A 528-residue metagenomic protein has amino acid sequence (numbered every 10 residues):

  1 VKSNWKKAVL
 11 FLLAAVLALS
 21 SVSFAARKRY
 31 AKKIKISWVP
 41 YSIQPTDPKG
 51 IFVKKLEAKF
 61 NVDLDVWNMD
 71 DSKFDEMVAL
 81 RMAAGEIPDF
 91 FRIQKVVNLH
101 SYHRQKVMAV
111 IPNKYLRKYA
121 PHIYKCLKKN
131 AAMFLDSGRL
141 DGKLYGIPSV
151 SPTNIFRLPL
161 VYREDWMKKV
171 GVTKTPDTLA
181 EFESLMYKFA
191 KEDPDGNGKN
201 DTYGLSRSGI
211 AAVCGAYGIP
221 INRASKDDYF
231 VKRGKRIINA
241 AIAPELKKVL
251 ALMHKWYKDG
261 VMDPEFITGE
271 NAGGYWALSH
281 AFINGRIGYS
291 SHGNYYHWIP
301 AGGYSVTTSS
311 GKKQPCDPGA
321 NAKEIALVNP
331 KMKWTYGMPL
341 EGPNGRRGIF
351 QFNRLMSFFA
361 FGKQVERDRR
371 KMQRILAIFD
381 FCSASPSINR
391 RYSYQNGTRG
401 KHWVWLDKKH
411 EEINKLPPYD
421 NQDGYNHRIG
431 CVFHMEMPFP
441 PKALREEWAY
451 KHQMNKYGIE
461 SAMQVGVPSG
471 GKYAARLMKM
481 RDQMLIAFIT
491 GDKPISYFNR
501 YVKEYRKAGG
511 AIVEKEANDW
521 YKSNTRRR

Functional and structural regions predicted by a protein language model:
K2-W5, V9-L13, L17, S21 (+1 more regions): Extracytoplasmic/secretory soluble proteins
